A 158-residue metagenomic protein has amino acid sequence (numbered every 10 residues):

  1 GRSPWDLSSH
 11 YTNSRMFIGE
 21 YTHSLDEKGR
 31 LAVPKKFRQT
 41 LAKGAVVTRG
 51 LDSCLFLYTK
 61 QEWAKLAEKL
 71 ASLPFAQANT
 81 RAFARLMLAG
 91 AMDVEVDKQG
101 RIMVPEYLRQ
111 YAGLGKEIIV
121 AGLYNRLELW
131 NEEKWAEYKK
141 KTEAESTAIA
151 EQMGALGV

Functional and structural regions predicted by a protein language model:
G1-H23, E27, F37-V94, K98 (+1 more regions): Flexible "stalk/tail and boundary" regions
